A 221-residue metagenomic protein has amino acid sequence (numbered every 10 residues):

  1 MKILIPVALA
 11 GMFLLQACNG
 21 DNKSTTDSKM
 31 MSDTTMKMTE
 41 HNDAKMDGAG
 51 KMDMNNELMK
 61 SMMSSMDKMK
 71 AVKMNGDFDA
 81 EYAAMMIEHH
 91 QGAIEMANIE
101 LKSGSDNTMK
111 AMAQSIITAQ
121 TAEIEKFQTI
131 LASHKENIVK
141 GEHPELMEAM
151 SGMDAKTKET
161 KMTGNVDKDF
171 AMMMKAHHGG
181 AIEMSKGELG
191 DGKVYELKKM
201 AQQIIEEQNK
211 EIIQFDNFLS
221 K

Functional and structural regions predicted by a protein language model:
K2-V7, L14-K221: His/Met- and acidic-residue-enriched segments that coordinate or traffic transition-metal cofactors and support
